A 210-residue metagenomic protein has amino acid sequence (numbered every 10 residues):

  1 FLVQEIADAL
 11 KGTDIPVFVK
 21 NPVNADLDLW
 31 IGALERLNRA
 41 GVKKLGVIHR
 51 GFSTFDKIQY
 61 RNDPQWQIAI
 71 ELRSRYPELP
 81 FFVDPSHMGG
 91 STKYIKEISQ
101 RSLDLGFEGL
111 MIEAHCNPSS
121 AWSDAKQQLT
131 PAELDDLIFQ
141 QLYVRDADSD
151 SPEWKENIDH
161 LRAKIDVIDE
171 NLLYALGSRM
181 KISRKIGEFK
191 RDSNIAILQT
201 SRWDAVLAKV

Functional and structural regions predicted by a protein language model:
L2-D136, Q140, S149-P152: Catalytic alpha/beta core domains of metabolic enzymes, predominantly
D146-V210: Domain-level signature for soluble enzymes in the chorismate/prephenate branch of the shikimate pathway
